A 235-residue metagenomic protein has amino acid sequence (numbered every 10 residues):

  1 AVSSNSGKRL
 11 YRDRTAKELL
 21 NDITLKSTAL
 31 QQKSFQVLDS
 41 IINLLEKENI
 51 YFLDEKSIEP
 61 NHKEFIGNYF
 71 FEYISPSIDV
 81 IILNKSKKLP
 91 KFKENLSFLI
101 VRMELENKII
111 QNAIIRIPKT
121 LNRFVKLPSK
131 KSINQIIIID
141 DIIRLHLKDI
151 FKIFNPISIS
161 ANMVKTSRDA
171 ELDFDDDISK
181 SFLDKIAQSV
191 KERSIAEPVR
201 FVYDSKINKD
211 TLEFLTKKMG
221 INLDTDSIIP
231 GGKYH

Functional and structural regions predicted by a protein language model:
A1-H235: N-terminal non-catalytic structural scaffold regions of very large proteins
